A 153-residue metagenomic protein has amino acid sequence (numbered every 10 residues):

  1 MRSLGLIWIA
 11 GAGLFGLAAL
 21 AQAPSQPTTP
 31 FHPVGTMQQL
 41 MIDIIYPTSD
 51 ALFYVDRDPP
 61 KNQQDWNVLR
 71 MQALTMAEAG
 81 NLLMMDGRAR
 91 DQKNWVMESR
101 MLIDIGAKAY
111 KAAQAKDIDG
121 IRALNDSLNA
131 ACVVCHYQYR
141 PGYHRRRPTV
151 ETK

Functional and structural regions predicted by a protein language model:
M1-S3: N-terminal secretory signal peptides that target proteins for export/translocation
G5-A18: Bacterial N-terminal signal peptides
A23-K153: Sequence context surrounding c-type heme c attachment/ligation sites in exported
